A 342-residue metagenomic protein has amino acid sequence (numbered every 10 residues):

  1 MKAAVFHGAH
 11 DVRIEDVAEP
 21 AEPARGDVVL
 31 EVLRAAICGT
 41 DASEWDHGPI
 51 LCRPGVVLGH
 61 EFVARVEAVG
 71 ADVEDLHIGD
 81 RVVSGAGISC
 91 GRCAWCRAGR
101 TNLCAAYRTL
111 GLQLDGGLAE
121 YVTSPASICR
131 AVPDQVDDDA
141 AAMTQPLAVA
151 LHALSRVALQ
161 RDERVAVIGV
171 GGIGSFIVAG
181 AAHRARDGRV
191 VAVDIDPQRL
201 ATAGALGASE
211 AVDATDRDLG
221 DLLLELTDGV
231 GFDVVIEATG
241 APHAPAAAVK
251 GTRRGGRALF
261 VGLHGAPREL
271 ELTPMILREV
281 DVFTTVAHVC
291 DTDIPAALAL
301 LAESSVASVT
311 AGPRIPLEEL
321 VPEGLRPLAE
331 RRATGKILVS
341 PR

Functional and structural regions predicted by a protein language model:
M1, A246-V249, D291-R342: C-terminal hydrophobic helical "lid"/dimerization subdomain of Rossmann-like NAD(P)H-dependent oxidoreductases
P20-A35, G48-A94, P133-Q135: Glycine-rich beta-strand-centered segment in the early N-terminal region that forms part of a ligand/cofactor-binding
G79, G231-F232, A307: Local beta-strand N-terminus motif with an aromatic residue
I88-I168: NAD(P)H dinucleotide-binding glycine-rich loop of Rossmann-like/cofactor-binding domains, especially the beta1-alpha1
D134-D216, D221: Mid-domain Rossmann-like dinucleotide-binding core that forms the NAD(H)/NADP(H) cofactor-binding site
G220-F232: A short acidic, Gly/Pro-enriched loop at the edge of an enzyme's catalytic core that lines a small-molecule cofactor
P242-E303, S340-R342: Glycine-rich phosphate-binding loop and adjacent beta-alpha segment of Rossmann(oid) nucleotide-cofactor-binding
